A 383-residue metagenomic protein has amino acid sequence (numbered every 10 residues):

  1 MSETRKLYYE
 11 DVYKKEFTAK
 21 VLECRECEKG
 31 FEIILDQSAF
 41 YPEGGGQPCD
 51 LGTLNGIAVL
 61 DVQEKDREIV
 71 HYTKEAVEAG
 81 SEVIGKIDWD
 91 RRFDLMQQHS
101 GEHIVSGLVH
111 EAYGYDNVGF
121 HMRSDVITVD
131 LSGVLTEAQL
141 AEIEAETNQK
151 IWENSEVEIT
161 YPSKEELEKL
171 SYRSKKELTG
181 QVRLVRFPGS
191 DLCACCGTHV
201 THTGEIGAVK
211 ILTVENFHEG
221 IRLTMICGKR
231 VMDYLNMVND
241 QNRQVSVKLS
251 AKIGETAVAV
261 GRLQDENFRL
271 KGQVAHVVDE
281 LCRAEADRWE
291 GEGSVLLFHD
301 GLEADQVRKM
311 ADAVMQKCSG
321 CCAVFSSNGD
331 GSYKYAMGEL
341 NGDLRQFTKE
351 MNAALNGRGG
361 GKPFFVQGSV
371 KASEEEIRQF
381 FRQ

Functional and structural regions predicted by a protein language model:
M1-Q383: A glycine- and charged-residue-rich anion-binding loop/surface
